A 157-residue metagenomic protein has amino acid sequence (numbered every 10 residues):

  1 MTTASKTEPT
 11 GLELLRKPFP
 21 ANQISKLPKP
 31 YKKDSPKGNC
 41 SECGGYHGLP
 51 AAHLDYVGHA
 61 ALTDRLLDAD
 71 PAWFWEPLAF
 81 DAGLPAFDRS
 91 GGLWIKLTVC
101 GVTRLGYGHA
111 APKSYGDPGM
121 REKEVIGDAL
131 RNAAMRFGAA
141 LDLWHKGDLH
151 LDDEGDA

Functional and structural regions predicted by a protein language model:
M1-L54: N-terminal, Lys/Arg- and Ser/Thr-rich interaction peptides
M1-T3, E154-A157: Polar low-complexity intrinsically disordered regions
D34, G48-A52, V57-G155: Positively charged, aromatic-enriched nucleic acid-contacting surfaces
